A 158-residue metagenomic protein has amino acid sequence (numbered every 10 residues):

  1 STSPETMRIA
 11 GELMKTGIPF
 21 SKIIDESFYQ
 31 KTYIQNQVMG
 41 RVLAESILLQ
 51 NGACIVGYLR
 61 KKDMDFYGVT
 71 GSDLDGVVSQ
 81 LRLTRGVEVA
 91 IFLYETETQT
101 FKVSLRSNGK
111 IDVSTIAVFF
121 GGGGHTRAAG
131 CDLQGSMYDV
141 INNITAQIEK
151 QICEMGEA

Functional and structural regions predicted by a protein language model:
S1-F119, G124-A158: Hydrophobic helix-and-loop "lid/oligomerization" segment in the mid-to-C-terminal part of catalytic domains
